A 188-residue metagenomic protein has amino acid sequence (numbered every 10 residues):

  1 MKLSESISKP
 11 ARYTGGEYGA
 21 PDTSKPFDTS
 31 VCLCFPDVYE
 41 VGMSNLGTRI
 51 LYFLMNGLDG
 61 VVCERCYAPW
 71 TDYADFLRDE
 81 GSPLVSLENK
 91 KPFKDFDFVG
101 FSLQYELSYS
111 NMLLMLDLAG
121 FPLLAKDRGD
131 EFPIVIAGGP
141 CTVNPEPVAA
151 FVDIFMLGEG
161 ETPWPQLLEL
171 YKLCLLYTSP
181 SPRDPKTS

Functional and structural regions predicted by a protein language model:
M1-P26, D79-L84: Short N-terminal or domain-adjacent regulatory/targeting segments
S24-V31, K94-D95: A short, charged/proline- and glycine-enriched loop that marks the coil->beta-strand transition at the N-terminal
C32-Y39: Nucleotide-activated donor-dependent transferases that construct or modify glycoconjugates
M43-I50: Low-complexity, highly charged intrinsically disordered N-terminal segments that act as targeting/localization
I50-V61: Short helix-loop-beta junction
G60-D72: A short beta-strand-loop structural module common to alpha/beta enzyme folds
P69-S179: Glycine-rich beta-alpha loop elements in corrinoid/cobalamin-binding modules across cobalamin-dependent enzymes
Y177-P180, D184-S188: Single conserved hydrophobic/aromatic residue that forms the stacking wall/gate of nucleotide- or nucleobase-binding
